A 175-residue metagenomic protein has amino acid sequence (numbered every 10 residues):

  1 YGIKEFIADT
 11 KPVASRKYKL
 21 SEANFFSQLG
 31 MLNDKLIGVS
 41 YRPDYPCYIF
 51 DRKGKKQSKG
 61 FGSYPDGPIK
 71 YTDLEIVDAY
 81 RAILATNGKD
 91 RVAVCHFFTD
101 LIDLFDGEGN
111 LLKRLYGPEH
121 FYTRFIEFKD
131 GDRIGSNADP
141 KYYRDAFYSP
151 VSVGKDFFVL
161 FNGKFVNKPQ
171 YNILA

Functional and structural regions predicted by a protein language model:
Y1-Y41: Long, acidic/polar, low-complexity amphipathic helices and coiled-coil-like
G2-I3, C47-R52, Q170-A175: Beta-propeller blade signature
F6-E22, Q57-V77, N110-Y142: Surface-exposed loop and turn segments in beta-propeller and other repeat-based domains that flank or scaffold
F26-L32, I76-K89, C95, K141-V153: Structural signature of eukaryotic scaffold interfaces centered on beta-propeller domains
G30, L36-Y64, P68, V77-A79 (+1 more regions): Solenoidal tandem-repeat scaffolds enriched in leucines and small polar residues
K35-I37, D90-V92, K155-V159: Entry beta-strands of beta-propeller and related beta-repeat scaffolds
R42-P46, T99-L101, K164-N167: Short glycine/acidic-enriched loop and turn motifs that connect beta-strands
G135-A175: Loop/turn-rich, solvent-exposed surfaces of beta-rich toroidal or solenoidal domains
